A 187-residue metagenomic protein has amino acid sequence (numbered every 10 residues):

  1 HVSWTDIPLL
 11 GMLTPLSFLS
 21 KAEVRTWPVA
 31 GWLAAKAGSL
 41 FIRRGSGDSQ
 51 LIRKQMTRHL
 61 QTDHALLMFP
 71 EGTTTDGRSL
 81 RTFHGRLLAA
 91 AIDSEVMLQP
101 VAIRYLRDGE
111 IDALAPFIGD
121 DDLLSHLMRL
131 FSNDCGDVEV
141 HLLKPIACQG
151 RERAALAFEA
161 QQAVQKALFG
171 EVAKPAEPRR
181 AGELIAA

Functional and structural regions predicted by a protein language model:
H1-M12, S20, A167, P175-A187: N-terminal signal-anchor transmembrane helix
H1-S46: Catalytic core of membrane glycerolipid acyltransferases/transacylases, capturing the structured, soluble-facing
K21, I42, F69, V101-I103: Generic beta-sheet signal
P28-W32, G45, H64, R78-E159 (+1 more regions): A cross-family acyltransferase "interaction/gating" segment
H64-P70: Generic beta-sheet signal
T74-T75: Short active-site segment of divalent metal-dependent hydrolases/proteases that encodes the spacing between
A163-E171: C-terminal alpha-helix
